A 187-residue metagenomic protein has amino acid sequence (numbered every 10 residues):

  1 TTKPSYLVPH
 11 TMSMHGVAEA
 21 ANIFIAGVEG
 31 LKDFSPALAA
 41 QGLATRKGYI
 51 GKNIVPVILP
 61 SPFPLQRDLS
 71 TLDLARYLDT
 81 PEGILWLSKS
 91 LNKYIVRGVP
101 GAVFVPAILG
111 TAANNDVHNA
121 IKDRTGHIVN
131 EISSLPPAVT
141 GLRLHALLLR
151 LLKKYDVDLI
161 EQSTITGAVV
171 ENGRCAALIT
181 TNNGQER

Functional and structural regions predicted by a protein language model:
T1-E19, F24-A26, V139-L159, T166-A177: Feature captures the FAD/FMN-dependent oxidoreductase FAD-binding
T2-T111: Rossmann-like dinucleotide-binding core of oxidoreductases
F34-K47, L78-A168, N182, E186: Helical element adjacent to the flavin cofactor pocket in flavoenzyme catalytic cores
